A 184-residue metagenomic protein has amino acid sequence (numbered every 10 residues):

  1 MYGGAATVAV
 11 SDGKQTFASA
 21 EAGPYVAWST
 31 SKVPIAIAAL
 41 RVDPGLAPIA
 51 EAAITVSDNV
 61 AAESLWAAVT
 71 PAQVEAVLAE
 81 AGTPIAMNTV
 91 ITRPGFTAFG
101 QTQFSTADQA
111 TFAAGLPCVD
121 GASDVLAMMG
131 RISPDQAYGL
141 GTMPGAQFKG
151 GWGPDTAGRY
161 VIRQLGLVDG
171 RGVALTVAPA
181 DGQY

Functional and structural regions predicted by a protein language model:
M1-A6, T16, G45, P117-S133 (+1 more regions): Structured C-terminal helix/loop/strand segments within mature extracytoplasmic catalytic/sensor domains
G3-P24, L40: Short, conserved catalytic-motif segment at the N-terminal edge
A6-S11, P44-A50, A62-W66, I85-T92 (+1 more regions): Surface-exposed patches in mature extracellular/periplasmic domains of secreted proteins
G13-Q15, E21, S29, V33-A36 (+1 more regions): Secreted/periplasmic proteins that engage bacterial cell-wall peptidoglycan
S19-V26, P48-A52, N59-A68, P94-G100 (+1 more regions): Second-shell loop/turn segments in exported
P24-P44, A53: Active-site SXXK
E63-D120: Mid-domain, small-residue-enriched loop/turn segments at the edges of structured enzyme/sensor domains
A98-A157: A conserved catalytic-loop motif detector
